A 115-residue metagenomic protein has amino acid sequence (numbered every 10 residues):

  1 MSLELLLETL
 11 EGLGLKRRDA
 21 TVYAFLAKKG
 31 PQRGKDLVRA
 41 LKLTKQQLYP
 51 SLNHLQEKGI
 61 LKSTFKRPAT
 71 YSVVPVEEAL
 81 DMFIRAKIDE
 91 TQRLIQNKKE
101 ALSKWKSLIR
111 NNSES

Functional and structural regions predicted by a protein language model:
M1-L7: Long, low-complexity, charged/polar intrinsically disordered regions in eukaryotic proteins
E8-D19, R33, K62-K87: Short, cationic-aromatic polyanion-contact patches
A20-P31: Short amphipathic alpha-helical interface segments
G34-K35, Q46: Residues within helix-turn-helix
D36-L41: A short acidic, leucine-rich amphipathic alpha-helix
K42-H54: Short amphipathic alpha-helical interaction segments
G59: Glycine-centered, phosphate/nucleic-acid-interacting loop/turn motifs that mediate DNA/RNA or nucleotide
E78-S115: Amphipathic alpha-helical dimerization/coiled-coil segments that flank or bridge DNA-binding/regulatory modules
